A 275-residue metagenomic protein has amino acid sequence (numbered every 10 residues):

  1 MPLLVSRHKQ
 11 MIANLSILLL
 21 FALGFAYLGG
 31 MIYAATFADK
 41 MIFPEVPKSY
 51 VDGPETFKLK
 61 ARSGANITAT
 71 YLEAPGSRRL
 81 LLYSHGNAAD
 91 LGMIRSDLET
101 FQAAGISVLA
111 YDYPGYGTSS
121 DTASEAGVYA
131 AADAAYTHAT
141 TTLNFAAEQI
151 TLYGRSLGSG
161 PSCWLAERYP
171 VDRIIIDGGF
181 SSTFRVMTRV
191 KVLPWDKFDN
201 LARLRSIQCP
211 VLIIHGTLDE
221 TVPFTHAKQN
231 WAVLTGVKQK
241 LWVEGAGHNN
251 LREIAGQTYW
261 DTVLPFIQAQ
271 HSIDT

Functional and structural regions predicted by a protein language model:
L15, F21-A61: An N-terminal hydrophobic leader/cap segment in hydrolases
R62-A139, E148, G160: Membrane-embedded segments
D97, N200, C209, P223-A232: Short alpha-helix in the alpha/beta-hydrolase fold that links the catalytic acid
N144-S156: Alpha/beta-hydrolase fold nucleophile elbow
S206-Q208, I213-H215, D219: Short beta-strand/loop motif that positions the catalytic acidic residue of the alpha/beta-hydrolase fold
T217-V222, N249-N250: Acidic catalytic loop of the alpha/beta-hydrolase fold
A246-Q257: Catalytic histidine-centered segment of alpha/beta-hydrolase-like enzymes
A255-T275: Catalytic active-site module of serine/aspartate enzymes centered on a nucleophile-bearing elbow/loop
